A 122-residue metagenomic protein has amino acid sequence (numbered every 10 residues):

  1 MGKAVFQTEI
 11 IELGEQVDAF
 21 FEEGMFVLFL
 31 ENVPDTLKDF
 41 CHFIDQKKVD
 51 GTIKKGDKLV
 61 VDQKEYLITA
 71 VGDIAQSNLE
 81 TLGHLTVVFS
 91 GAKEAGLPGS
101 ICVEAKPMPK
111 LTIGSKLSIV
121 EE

Functional and structural regions predicted by a protein language model:
M1-G24: N-terminal, charge-rich interaction modules
L28, G91-E122: Helix-rich interaction surfaces within compact, conserved domain-sized segments that mediate assembly or partner
L37-K48, E94-V103: Short, structured beta-strand/loop micro-motifs enriched in basic residues and often containing a Trp
G51-K54, L59-V60, L111: Short, well-ordered loop/turn sites that connect or cap secondary structure elements
D62-Q63, E121: Conserved "cap/hinge" positions at secondary-structure junctions
K64-E65, V71-S77: Short, conserved beta-turn/loop elements at beta-strand boundaries and strand-helix junctions
A75-T86: Short, solvent-exposed secondary-structure boundary/capping segments
